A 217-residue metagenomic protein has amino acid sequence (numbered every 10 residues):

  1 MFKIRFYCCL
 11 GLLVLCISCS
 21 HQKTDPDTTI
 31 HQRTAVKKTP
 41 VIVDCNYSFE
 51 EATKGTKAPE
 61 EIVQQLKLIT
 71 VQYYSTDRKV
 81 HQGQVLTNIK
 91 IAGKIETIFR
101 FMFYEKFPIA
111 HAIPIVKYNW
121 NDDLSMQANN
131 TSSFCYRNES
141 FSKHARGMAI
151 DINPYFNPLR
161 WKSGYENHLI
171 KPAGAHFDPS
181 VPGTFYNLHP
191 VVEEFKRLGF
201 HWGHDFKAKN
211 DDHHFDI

Functional and structural regions predicted by a protein language model:
M1-C8: Bacterial N-terminal signal peptides that target proteins for export
F2, P59-I62, F141-H144: A general structural signal for short secondary-structure junctions and capping/turn motifs
I17-S18: C-terminal motif of bacterial Sec signal peptides marking the signal peptidase cleavage site
T24-K79: N-terminal module-boundary/linker segments of secreted carbohydrate-active enzymes
P59-S125: Active-site acidic/histidine clusters and adjacent loop/turn architecture that either coordinate catalytic ions
P108-M148, P154-L159: Active-site-adjacent loop/helix surface patches within enzyme catalytic domains that shape the substrate-binding cleft
N138-F141, R146-I217: Catalytic cores and adjacent binding grooves of peptidoglycan-active enzymes
